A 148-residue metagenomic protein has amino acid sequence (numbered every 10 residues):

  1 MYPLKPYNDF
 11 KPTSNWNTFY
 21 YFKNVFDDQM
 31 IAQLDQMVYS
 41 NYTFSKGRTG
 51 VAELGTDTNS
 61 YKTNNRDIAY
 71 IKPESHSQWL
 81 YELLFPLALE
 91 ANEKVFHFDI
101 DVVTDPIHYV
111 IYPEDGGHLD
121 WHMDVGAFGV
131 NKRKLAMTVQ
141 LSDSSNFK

Functional and structural regions predicted by a protein language model:
M1-K148: Fe(II)/2-oxoglutarate oxygenase catalytic core
